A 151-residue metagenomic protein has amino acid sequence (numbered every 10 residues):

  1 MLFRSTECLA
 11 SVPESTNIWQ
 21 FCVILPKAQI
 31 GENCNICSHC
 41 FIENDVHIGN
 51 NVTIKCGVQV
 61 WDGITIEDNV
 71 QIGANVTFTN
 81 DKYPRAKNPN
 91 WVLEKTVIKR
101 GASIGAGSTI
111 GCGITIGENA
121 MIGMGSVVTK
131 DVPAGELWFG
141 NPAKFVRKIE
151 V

Functional and structural regions predicted by a protein language model:
F3-V12, I18-T115, N141-A143, R147-E150: Flexible, glycine/small-residue-enriched loop-and-beta-strand segment within the central core of proteins
Q71, A120-M121: Short alpha-helix at the nucleotide-sugar/activated-sugar donor binding site of glycosyltransferases and closely
G105, G111, G123, V128-T129: Short hydrophobic beta-strand segments in globular cytosolic domains
I122, G140: Conserved G/P- and acidic residue-centered "switch" motifs that form tight phosphate/ATP-binding loops in soluble
G135-L137: Extracellular disulfide-bonded cysteine-rich modules/repeats
